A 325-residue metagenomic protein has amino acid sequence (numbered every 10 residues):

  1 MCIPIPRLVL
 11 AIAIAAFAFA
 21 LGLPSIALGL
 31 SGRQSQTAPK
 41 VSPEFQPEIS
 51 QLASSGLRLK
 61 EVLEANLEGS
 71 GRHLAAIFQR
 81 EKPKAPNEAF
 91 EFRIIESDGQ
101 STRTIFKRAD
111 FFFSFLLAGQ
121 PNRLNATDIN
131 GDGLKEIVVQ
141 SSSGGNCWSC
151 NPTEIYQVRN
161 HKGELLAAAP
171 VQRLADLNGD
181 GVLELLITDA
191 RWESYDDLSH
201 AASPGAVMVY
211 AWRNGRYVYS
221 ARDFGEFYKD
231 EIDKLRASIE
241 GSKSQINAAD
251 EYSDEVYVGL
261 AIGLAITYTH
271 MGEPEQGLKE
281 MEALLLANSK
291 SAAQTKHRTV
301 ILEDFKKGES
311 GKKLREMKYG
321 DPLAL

Functional and structural regions predicted by a protein language model:
C2-A13: Bacterial N-terminal signal peptides that target proteins for export
A11-P24: Bacterial N-terminal signal peptides
G22-L67, I187-L325: Acidic, small-residue rich beta-repeat scaffolds with periodic aromatic anchors
P47, L52-K60, D110-R123, A167-R173 (+1 more regions): Repeat-based blade/solenoid architectures
R58-E68, A118-I129, P170-L185: Beta-propeller blade termini
N66-R80, D128-S142, G179-A190: Acidic/hydrophobic-patterned starts of short beta strands in beta-sheet-rich repeat architectures
A85-E88, N146-N151, S199-G205: Short, solvent-exposed loop/turn segments at conserved positions within beta-propeller repeat blades
I94-D110, E154-A169, A211-Y219: Surface-exposed loop/turn elements that mediate protein-protein interactions on large endomembrane-trafficking
